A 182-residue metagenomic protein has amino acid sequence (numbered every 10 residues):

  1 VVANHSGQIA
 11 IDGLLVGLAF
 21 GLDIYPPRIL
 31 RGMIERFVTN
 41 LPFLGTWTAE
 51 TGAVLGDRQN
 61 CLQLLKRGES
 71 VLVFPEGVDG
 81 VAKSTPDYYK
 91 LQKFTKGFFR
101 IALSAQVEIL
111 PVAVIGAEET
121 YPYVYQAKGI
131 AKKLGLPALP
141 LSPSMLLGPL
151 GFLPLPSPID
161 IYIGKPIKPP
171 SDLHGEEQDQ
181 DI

Functional and structural regions predicted by a protein language model:
V2-C61, K66-R67, G77-K93: Catalytic core of membrane glycerolipid acyltransferases/transacylases, capturing the structured, soluble-facing
Q63-I182: Non-catalytic C-terminal accessory region of glycerolipid acyltransferases and related lyso-lipid remodeling enzymes
